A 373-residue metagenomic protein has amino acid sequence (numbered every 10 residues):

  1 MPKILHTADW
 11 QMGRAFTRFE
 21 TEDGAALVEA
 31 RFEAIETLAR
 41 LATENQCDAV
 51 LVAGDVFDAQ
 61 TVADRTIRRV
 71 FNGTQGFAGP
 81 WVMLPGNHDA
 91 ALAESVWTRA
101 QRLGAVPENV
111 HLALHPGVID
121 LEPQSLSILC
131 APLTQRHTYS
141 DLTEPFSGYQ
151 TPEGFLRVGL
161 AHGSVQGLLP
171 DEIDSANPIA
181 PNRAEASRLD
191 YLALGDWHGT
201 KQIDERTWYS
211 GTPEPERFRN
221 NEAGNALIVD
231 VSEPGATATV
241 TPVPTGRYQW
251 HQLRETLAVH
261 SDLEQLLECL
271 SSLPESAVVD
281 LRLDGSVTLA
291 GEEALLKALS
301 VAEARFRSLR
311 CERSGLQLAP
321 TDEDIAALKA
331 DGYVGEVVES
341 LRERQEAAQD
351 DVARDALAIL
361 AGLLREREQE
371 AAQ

Functional and structural regions predicted by a protein language model:
M1-R69, T151, D351-L357, G362 (+1 more regions): N-terminal active-site segment of His-dependent metallophosphoesterases
L5, S127-L129, L227: Conserved beta-strand elements of the Class I
E22-E29, S127, P132, T245-H260: Acidic/glycine-enriched edge-of-secondary-structure segments
E44-Q46, Q150-G154, E233, S272-P274: Glycine-rich phosphate-binding loop signature in dinucleotide/nucleotide-binding domains
A49, A59-W208, T212-R217: His/Asp/Glu-rich metal-coordinating catalytic cores of metallo-dependent phosphodiesterases/hydrolases acting on
G199, I203-R206, S210-V259: Glycine-rich, Lys/Arg-enriched anion-binding loops that position phosphate/diphosphate groups for phosphoryl
E233-Q373: Accessory, non-catalytic peripheral segments of nucleic-acid enzymes
